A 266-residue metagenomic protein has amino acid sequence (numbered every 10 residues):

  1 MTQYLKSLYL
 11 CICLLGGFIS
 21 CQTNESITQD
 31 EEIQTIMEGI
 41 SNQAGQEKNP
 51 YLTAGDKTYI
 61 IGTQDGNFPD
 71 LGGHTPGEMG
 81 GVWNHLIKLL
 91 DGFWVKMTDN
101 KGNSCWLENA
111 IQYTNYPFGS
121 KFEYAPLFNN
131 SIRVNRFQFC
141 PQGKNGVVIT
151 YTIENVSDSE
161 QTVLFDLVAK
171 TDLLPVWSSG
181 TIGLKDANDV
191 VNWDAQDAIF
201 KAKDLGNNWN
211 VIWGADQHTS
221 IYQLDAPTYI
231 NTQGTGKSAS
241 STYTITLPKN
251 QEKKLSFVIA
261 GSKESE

Functional and structural regions predicted by a protein language model:
M1-Y9: Bacterial N-terminal signal peptides that target proteins for export
C11-C13: Cysteine-centered motifs
I19-S20: C-terminal motif of bacterial Sec signal peptides marking the signal peptidase cleavage site
E25-I36, F122, N130-N231, A239-S241: Polysaccharide-binding surfaces and accessory modules of carbohydrate-active proteins
T28-L127, V191-T219: An extended acidic
Y113-P117, L127, Q142, V156-D158 (+2 more regions): Surface-exposed coil/turn segments at beta-strand junctions on protein surfaces, enriched
V156, K263-E264: Helix N-cap motif at beta-to-alpha junctions
Q161-V163, I245-K263: Short Pro-Gly-centered flexible turn/kink motifs
